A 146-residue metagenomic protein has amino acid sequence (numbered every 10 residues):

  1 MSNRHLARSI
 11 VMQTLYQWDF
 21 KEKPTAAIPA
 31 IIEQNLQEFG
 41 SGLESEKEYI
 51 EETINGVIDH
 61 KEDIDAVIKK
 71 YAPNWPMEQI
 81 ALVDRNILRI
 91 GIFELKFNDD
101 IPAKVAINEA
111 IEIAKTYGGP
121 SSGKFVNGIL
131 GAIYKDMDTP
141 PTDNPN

Functional and structural regions predicted by a protein language model:
M1-Y117, S121-G123, N127-N146: N-terminal interaction/assembly modules
